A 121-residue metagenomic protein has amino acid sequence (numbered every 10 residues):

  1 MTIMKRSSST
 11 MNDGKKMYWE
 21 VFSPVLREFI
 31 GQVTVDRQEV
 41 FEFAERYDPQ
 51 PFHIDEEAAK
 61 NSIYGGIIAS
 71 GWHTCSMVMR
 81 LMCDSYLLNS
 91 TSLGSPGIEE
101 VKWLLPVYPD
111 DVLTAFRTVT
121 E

Functional and structural regions predicted by a protein language model:
I3-G97: Hot-dog-fold acyl-thioester-processing enzymes
G97-E121: Hydrophobic beta-sheet segments that form the core/acyl-binding groove of ACP/CoA-dependent acyl-chain-processing
